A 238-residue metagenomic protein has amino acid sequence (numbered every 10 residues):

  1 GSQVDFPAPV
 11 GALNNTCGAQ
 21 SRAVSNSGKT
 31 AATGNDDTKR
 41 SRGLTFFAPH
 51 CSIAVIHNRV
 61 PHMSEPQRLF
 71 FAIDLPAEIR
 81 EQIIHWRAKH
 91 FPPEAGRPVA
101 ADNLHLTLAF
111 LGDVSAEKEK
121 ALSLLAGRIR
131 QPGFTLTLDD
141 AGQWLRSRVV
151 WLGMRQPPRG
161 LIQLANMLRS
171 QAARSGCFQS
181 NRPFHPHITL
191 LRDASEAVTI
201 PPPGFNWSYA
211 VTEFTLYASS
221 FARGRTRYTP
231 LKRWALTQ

Functional and structural regions predicted by a protein language model:
S2-N14: Short, intrinsically disordered low-complexity segments enriched in Ser/Thr with adjacent Pro
F6, N26, F46-F47: Aromatic (phenylalanine/tyrosine) cluster motif
A12-N14, A31, D36-K39: Intrinsic low-complexity, disordered N-terminal segments enriched in polar/charged/small residues
A19, A23-N35: Residues flanking N-terminal targeting/processing segments that define the start of mature chains
G34-N35, T45, I53: Polybasic, low-complexity intrinsically disordered segments
S52-R59: Short, positively charged and aromatic/hydrophobic N-terminal segments
R59-Q238: Histidine-dependent nucleotide/RNA phosphoesterase domain, centered on the 2H-phosphoesterase fold with its duplicated
